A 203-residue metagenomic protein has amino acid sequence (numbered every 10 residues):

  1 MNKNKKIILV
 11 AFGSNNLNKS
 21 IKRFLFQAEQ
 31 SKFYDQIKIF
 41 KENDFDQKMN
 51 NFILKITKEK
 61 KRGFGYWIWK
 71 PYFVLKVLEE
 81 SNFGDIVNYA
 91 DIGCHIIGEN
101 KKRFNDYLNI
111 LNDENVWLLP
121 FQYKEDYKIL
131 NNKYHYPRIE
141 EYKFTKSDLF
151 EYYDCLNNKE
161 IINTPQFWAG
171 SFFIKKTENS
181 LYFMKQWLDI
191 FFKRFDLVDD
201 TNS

Functional and structural regions predicted by a protein language model:
M1-S203: Glycosyltransferase catalytic domains, chiefly GT-A lineage
